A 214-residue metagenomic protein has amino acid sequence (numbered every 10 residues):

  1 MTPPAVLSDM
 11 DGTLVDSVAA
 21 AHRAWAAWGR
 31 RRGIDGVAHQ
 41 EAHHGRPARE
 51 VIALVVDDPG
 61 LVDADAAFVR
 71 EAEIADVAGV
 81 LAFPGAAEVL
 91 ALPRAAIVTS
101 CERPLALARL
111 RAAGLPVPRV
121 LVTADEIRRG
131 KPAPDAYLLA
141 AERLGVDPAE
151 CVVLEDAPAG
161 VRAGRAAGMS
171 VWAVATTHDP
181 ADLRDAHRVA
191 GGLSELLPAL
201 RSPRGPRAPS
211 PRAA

Functional and structural regions predicted by a protein language model:
M1-P4, R103-A214: Asp-based, Mg2+/Mn2+-dependent phosphohydrolase catalytic module
T2-A87, A91, E102-L107, L115: N-terminal helical cap/lid subdomain that shapes the substrate entry/recognition surface in HAD-like hydrolases
L14, E41, A95, R129 (+1 more regions): Conserved SAM-binding loop
D16, I97-T99, A173: Hydrophobic residues in well-ordered beta-strands that form the structural core
E50, A95, P198-R201: Short, solvent-exposed polar/charged micro-motifs at secondary-structure junctions
A82, V98, R129: Residue-level marker of regulatory loop/turn positions in helix-turn-helix DNA-binding domains and in histidine
L92-P93, G164: Hydrophobic positions in alpha-helices of CheY-like receiver
